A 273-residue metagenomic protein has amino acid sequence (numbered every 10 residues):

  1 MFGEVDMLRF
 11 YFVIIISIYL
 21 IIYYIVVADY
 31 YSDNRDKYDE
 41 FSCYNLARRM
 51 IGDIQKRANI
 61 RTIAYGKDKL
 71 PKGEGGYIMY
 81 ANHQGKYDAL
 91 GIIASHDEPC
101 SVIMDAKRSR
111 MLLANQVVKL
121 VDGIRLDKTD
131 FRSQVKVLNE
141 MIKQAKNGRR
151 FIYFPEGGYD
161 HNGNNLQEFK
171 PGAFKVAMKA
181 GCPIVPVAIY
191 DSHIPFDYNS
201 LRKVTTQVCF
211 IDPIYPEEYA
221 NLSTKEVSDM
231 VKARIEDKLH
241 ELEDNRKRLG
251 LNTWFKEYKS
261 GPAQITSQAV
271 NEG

Functional and structural regions predicted by a protein language model:
F2-Y77, V270: Membrane-anchoring hydrophobic helices of lipid-metabolizing enzymes
F12-I15, C43-I51, M111, Q134 (+5 more regions): A structural signal for well-ordered alpha-helical scaffolds and beta->alpha junctions
Y23, V27-N34, S42-N45, R57 (+1 more regions): Catalytic core of membrane glycerolipid acyltransferases/transacylases, capturing the structured, soluble-facing
A58-Y65, Q134-V135, Y190-S192: Short gly/ser/thr-rich secondary-structure transition/capping motifs
N59-R61, P99, L120, G148 (+1 more regions): A generic structural signal for alpha->beta connector loops
A64, I124-D127, P216: Short acidic-hydrophobic, aromatic-tinged amphipathic segments that line or gate anion-handling sites
V135-G273: Non-catalytic C-terminal accessory region of glycerolipid acyltransferases and related lyso-lipid remodeling enzymes
